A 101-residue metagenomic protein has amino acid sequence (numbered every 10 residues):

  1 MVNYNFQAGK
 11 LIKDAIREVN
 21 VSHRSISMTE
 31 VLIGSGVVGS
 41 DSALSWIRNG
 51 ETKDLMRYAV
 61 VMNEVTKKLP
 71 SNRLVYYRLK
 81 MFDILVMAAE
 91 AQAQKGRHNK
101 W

Functional and structural regions predicted by a protein language model:
M1-S25: A short, Lys/Arg-rich alpha-helix, primarily the initiator
V2, R73-W101: Short, charged recognition helix plus adjacent turn of helix-turn-helix-like nucleic-acid-binding domains
K10, D14, S42, W46 (+1 more regions): DNA-binding alpha-helical recognition surfaces that contact promoter or target DNA
E18-S22, G50, K68, N72 (+2 more regions): Surface-exposed polar/charged interaction patches
I26-S35: Short alpha-helical "recognition helix" segments of helix-turn-helix
G36-D54: Recognition helix of helix-turn-helix/homeodomain-like DNA-binding domains that insert into the DNA major groove
S42-S45, A59, V65-L69: Acidic, low-complexity, intrinsically disordered interaction modules
G50-E64: Short, basic-rich loop-to-helix N-cap that marks the start of a DNA-contacting helix
